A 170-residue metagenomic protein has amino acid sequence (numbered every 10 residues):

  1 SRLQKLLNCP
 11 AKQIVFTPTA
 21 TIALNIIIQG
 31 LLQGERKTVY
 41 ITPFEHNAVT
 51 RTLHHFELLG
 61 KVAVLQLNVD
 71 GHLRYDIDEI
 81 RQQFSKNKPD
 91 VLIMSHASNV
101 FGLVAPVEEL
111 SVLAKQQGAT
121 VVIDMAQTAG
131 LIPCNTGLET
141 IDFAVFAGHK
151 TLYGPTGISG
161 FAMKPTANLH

Functional and structural regions predicted by a protein language model:
S1-H170: Pyridoxal 5′-phosphate
